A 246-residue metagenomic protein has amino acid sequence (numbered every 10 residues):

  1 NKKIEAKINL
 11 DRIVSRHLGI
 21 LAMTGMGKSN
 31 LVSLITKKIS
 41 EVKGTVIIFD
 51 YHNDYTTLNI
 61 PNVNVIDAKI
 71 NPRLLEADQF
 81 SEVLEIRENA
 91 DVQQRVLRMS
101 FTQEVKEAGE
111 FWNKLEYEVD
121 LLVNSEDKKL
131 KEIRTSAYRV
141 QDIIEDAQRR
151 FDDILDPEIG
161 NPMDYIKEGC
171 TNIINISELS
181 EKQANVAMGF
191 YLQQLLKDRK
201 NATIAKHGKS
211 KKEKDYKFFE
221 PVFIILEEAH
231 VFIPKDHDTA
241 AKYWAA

Functional and structural regions predicted by a protein language model:
N1-K2, N185: Charged, amphipathic alpha-helical linker segments immediately N-terminal to NTP-binding catalytic cores
K2-I70, A241-A245: Glycine-rich phosphate-binding loop of nucleotide-binding enzymes
N9-R12, M163-D164, K214-Y216: Replace "in large, NTP-powered and nucleic-acid-processing enzymes" with "in large, NTP-powered factors and other
K43-I47, E168-T171, F219-F223: Loop/turn-to-beta-strand initiation segments
N59-I60, A68-N172: Helical/strand "switch-coupling" subdomains that flank nucleotide/phosphate-binding cores, especially in P-loop NTPases
V65, F80-L84, G189-K197: Conserved NTP-binding/hydrolysis module of P-loop NTPases
V65-I70, E85-I86, S177-Q183, H230-A241: Flexible beta-alpha connector loops of hexameric P-loop NTPases
Q183-A246: Conserved P-loop NTPase motor cores
